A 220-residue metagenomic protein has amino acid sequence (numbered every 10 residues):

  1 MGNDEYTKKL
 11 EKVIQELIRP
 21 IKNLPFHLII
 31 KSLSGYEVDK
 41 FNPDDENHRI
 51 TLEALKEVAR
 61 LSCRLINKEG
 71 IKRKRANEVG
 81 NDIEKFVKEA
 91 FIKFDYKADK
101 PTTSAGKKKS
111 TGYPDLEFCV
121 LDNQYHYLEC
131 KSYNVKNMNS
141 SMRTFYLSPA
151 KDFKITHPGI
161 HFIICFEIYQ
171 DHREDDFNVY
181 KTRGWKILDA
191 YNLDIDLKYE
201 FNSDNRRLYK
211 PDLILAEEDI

Functional and structural regions predicted by a protein language model:
M1-F86: Interdomain/boundary linker segments immediately adjacent to catalytic/signaling cores
N77, E84, K88-C119: A short acidic/basic microdomain associated with nuclease active sites
G80-K88, H161, C165-E167: Short, hydrophobic, well-ordered secondary-structure elements
F91, L116-F118, H126-N134: Conserved catalytic cores of phosphodiester-cleaving nucleases, focusing on short active-site segments
T111-Y113, N123, P158: Short connector loops at helix/strand junctions that flank enzyme active sites, especially segments positioning acidic
Q124, Q170-D194: Short, well-ordered strand-loop elements centered on a beta-strand within folded domains, enriched for acidic residues
C130-D175: Catalytic cores of nucleic-acid endonucleases
A190-I220: Non-catalytic C-terminal interaction segments of nucleic acid-processing enzymes
